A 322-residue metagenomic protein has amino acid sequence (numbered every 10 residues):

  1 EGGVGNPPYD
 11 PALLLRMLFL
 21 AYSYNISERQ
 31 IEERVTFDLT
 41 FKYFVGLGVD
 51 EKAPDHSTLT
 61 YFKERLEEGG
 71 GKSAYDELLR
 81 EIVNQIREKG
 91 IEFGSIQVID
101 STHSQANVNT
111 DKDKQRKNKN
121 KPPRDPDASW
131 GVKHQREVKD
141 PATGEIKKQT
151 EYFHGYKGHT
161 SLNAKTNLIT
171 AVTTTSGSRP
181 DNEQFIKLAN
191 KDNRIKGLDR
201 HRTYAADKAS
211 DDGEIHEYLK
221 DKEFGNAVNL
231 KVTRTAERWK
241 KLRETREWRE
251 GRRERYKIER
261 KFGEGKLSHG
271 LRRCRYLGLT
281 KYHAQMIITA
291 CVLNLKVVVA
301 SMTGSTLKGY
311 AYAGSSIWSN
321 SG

Functional and structural regions predicted by a protein language model:
E1-F19: Basic, short loop/linker segments at the boundary and entry of helix-turn-helix/winged-helix-like folds
L14-A21, V292, K296: Short, amphipathic alpha-helical segments that act as regulatory/interfacial helices in nucleotide-processing proteins
E33-T36, P54-D221, V292: Polybasic low-complexity intrinsically disordered regions
R116, T203, K208-T280: Helix-centered, glycine/charged polyanion-binding patches within enzymatic domains that contact phosphate-containing
S268, R273, V298-G322: A short, flexible helix-boundary coil/loop motif
Y282-H283, I287: Amphipathic alpha-helical/coiled-coil segments positioned at domain termini
